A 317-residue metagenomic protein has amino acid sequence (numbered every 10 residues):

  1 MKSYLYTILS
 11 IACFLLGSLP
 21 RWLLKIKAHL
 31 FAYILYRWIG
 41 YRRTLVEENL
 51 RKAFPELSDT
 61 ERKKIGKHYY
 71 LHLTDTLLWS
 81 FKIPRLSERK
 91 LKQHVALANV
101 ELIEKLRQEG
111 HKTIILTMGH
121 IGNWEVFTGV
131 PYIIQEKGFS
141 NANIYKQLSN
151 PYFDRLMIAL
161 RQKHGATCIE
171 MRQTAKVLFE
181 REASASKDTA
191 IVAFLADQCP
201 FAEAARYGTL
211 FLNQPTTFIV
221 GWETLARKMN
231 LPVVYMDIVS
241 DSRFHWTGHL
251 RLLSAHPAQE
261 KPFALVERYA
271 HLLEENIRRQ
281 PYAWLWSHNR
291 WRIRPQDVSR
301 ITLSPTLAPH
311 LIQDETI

Functional and structural regions predicted by a protein language model:
M1-N123, L156-A159, G165, I312-I317: Membrane-anchoring hydrophobic helices of lipid-metabolizing enzymes
T7, R42, V95, E170 (+1 more regions): Soluble or luminal CAZymes and related metallo-dependent hydrolases
Y33-I34, K90, I144-Y145, G208-F211 (+1 more regions): Short, contiguous strand/loop micro-motifs
K64-K67, Q108, I133, K163 (+1 more regions): Non-catalytic C-terminal accessory region of glycerolipid acyltransferases and related lyso-lipid remodeling enzymes
Q93-L97, N150, M171-A175, P215-T216 (+1 more regions): A conditional alpha-helix N-cap/helix-loop micro-motif detector
V100, I144-K146, I169-R172, R251-L253 (+1 more regions): Conserved beta-strand termini and adjacent loop/short-helix elements that scaffold enzyme active sites in alpha/beta
H111-Q173, F201-L210: Catalytic core of membrane glycerolipid acyltransferases/transacylases, capturing the structured, soluble-facing
